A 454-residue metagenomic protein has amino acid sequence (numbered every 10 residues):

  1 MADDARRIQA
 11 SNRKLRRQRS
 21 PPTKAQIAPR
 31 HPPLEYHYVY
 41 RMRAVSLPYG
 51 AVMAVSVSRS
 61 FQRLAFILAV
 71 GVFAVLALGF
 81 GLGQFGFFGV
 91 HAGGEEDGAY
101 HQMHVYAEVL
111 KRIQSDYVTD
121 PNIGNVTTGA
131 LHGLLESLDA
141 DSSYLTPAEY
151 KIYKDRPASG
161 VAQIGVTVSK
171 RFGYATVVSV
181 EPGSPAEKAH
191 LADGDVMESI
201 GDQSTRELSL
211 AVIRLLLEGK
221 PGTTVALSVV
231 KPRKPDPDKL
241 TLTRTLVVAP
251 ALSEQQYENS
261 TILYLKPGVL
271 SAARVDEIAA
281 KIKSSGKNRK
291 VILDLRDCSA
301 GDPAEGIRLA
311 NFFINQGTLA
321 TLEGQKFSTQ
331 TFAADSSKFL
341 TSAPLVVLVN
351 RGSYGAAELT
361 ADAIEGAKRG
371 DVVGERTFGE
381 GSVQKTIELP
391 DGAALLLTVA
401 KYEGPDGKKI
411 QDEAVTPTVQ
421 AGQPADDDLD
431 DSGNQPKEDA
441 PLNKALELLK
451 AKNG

Functional and structural regions predicted by a protein language model:
A2-D4: Targeting/processing segments of secretory and organellar proteins
R7-Q9, P21-Q26, H31, R41: Charged/polar low-complexity intrinsically disordered segments
R13, A25, L34-S60: N-terminal Lys/Arg-rich, disordered targeting/topogenic segments
V39, G50, A54-S56, F88-H91 (+6 more regions): Cleft-lining beta-strand/loop regions that shape enzyme active-site pockets
Y49-S142, A175, N288, G454: Terminal targeting/pro-maturation regions of precursor/exported proteins
S115-V178, G222-E254, L446, G454: Extended, small/polar residue-biased N-terminal targeting/export presequences and adjacent propeptide/linker tracts
D391-K401: Short acidic, Pro/Gly- and aromatic-enriched capping/linker segments at domain boundaries
A394, K408-G454: Conserved functional hotspot residues or short segments at active or partner-binding sites across diverse domains
